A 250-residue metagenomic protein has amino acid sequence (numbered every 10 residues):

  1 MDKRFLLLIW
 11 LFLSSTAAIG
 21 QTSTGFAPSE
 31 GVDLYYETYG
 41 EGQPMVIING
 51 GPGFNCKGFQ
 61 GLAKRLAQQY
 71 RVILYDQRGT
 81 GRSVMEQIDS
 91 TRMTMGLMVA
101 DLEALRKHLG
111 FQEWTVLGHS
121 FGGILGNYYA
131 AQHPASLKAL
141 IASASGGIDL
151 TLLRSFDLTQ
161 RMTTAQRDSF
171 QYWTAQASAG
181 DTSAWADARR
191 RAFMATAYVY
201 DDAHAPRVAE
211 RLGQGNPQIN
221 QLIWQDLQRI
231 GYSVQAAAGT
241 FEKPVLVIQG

Functional and structural regions predicted by a protein language model:
M1-S23: Bacterial Sec-dependent N-terminal signal peptides
S29-M85, D89: Conserved HGGG/HGGXW glycine-rich cap/lid loop of the alpha/beta-hydrolase fold
I47-G51, S120, G250: Glycine-rich His-Gly loop
Q77-F121: Active-site loop/oxyanion-hole signature of alpha/beta-hydrolase fold enzymes
Q112-R154: Conserved hydrolase catalytic core segment
L140-Q176, P217, Q221: Flexible "cap/lid" loop of the alpha/beta hydrolase fold
Q171-A236, E242-K243: Alpha/beta-hydrolase
F241, V247-G250: Short beta-strand/loop motif that positions the catalytic acidic residue of the alpha/beta-hydrolase fold
